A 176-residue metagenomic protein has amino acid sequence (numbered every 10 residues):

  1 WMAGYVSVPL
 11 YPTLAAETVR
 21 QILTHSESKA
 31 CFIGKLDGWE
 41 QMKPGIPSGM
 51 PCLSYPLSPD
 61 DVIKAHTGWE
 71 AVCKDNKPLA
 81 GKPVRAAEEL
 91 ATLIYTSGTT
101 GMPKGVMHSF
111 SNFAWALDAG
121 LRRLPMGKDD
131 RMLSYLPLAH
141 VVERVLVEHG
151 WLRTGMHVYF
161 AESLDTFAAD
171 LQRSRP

Functional and structural regions predicted by a protein language model:
W1-V8, P12-A16, Q21-A30, D130-R131 (+1 more regions): A short helix-loop-beta submotif of the ANL/AMP-binding
A16, T24, G45-V62, L152 (+1 more regions): Conserved adenylate-forming
D37-A87: ANL superfamily adenylate-forming
C73-Y95, M102, P125-R131: Conserved pre-ATP/AMP-binding loop-to-beta segment of ANL
A91-L117: Conserved AMP-binding A3 loop
A114-R131, L138-P176: Conserved AMP-binding/adenylation subdomain of ANL enzymes
